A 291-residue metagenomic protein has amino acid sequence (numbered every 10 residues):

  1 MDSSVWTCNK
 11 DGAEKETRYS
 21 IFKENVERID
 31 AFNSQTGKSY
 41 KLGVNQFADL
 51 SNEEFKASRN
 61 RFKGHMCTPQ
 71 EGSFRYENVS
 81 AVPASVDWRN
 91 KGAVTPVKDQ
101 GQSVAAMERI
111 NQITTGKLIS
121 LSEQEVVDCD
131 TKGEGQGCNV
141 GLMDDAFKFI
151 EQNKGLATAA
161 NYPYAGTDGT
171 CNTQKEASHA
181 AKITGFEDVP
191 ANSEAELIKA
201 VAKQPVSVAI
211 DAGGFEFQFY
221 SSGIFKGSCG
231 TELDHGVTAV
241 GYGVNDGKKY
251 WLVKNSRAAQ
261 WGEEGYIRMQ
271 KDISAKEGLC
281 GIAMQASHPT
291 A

Functional and structural regions predicted by a protein language model:
M1-A291: Catalytic-core signature of thiol
